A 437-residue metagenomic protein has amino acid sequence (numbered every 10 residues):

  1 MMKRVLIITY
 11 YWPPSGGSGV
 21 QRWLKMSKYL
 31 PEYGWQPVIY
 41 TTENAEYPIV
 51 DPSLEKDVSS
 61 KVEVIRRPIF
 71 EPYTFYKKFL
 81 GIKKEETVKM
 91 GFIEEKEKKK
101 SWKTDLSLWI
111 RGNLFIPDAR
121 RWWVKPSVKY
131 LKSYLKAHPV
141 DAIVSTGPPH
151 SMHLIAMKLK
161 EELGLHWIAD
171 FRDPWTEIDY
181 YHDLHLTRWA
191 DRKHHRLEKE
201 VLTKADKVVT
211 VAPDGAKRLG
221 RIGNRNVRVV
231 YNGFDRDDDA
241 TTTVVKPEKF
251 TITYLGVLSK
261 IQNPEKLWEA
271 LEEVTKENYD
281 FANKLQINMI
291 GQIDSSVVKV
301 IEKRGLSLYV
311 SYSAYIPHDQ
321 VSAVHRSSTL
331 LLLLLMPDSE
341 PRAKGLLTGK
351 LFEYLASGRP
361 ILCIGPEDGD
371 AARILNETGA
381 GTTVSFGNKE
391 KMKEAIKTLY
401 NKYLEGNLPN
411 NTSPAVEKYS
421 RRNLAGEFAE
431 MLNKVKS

Functional and structural regions predicted by a protein language model:
M1-T74, K207, V227, E430-S437: N-terminal subdomain of nucleotide-sugar transferases
T42-R121, K125: A conserved catalytic-core segment of Leloir-type glycosyltransferases
P72-K78, F234-K249: Acidic anion/phosphate-binding donor-loop and adjacent secondary structure in glycosyltransferase catalytic cores
K129-K132, S151-L154, K158-E162, W175-T176 (+1 more regions): Membrane-proximal helix-turn-helix segments that form the acceptor-binding/catalytic region of lipid-linked
D206, S311, H325-K344: Acidic donor-binding loop of glycosyltransferase active sites
D214, V230-G233: Carbohydrate-associated surface elements
V244-L271, L424: Conserved donor-binding/catalytic core segment of Leloir-type glycosyltransferases
K284, M289-G291, S296-S322: Nucleotide-activated donor-binding/catalytic signature segment of Leloir-type glycosyltransferases, i.e., the conserved
